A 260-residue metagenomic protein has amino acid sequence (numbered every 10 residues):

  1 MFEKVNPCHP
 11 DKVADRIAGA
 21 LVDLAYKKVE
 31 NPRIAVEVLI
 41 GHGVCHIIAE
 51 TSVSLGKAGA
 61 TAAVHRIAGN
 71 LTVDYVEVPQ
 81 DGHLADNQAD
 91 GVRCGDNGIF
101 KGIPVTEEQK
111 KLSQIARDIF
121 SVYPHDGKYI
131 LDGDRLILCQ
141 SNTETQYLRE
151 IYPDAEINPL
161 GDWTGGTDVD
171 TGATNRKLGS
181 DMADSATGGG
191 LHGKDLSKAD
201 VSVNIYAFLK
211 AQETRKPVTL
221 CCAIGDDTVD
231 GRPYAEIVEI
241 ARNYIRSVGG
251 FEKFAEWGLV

Functional and structural regions predicted by a protein language model:
M1-V260: A domain-level signal for the structural core that forms small-molecule/cofactor-binding pockets and catalytic centers
